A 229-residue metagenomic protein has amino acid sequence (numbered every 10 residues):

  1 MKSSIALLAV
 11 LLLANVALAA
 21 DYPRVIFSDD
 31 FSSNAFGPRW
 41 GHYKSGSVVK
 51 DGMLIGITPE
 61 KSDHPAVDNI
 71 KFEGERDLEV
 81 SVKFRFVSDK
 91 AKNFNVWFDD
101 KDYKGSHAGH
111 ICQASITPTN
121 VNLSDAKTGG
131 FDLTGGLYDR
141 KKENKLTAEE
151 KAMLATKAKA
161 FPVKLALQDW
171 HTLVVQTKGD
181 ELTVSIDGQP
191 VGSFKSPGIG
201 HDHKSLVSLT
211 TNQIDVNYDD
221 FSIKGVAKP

Functional and structural regions predicted by a protein language model:
A20-H42: Extracellular carbohydrate-recognition regions
F31, V80-V82, D169-V184: Short tryptophan-centered beta-strand motifs in secreted/extracellular beta-sheet-rich domains of glycan-recognition
G46-H64: Short carbohydrate-recognition loop motifs
E60-K141: Secretory/extracellular carbohydrate-interaction modules and structurally similar beta-sandwich "look-alikes"
A66-F72, K159-L165, V207-S208: Beta-strand-rich interaction surfaces with strong enrichment in secreted/lumenal proteins
T134-T172: Short, aromatic/His-centered strand-loop micro-motif at the edge of beta-sheets
D187-K204: Short, solvent-exposed beta-strand-to-loop segments that form ligand-recognition rims of beta-rich domains
I199-P229: Ligand-recognition surfaces built from glycine- and aromatic
